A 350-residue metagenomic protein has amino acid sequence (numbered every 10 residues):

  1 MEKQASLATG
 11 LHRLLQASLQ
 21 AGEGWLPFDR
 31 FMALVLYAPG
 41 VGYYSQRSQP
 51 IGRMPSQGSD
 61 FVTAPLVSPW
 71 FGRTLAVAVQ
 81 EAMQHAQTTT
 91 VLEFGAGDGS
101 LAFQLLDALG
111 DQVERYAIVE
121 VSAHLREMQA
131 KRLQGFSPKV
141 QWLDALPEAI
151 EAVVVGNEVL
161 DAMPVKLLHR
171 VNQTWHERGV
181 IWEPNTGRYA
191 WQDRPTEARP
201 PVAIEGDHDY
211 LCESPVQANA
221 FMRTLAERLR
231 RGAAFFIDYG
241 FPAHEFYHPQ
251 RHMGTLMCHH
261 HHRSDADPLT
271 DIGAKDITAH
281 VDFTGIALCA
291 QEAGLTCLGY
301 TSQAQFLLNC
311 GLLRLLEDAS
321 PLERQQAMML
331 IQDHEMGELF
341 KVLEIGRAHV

Functional and structural regions predicted by a protein language model:
M1-F94, D98-I150, Q305-G311, M329-R347: Rossmann-like AdoMet
V35, V154, I286: A residue-level signal for conserved active-site and pocket-lining positions in enzyme catalytic cores
Y44-S45, M163-V165, E245: Short helix/loop capping segments that flank catalytic or ligand/cofactor-binding pockets
L92, V119, V154-N157, I237: Active-site flanking residues adjacent to catalytic metal/cofactor-binding acidic residues
A149-N172, L211-V216, A220, R228-F235: A short SAM/SAH-binding and catalytic strip from SAM-dependent methyltransferases
V155-V202, P249-H259: A mobile, often basic/glycine-rich helix-loop segment that functions as the active-site lid/recognition loop
P200-R347: Long, Lys/Arg- and hydrophobic-enriched amphipathic alpha-helices
